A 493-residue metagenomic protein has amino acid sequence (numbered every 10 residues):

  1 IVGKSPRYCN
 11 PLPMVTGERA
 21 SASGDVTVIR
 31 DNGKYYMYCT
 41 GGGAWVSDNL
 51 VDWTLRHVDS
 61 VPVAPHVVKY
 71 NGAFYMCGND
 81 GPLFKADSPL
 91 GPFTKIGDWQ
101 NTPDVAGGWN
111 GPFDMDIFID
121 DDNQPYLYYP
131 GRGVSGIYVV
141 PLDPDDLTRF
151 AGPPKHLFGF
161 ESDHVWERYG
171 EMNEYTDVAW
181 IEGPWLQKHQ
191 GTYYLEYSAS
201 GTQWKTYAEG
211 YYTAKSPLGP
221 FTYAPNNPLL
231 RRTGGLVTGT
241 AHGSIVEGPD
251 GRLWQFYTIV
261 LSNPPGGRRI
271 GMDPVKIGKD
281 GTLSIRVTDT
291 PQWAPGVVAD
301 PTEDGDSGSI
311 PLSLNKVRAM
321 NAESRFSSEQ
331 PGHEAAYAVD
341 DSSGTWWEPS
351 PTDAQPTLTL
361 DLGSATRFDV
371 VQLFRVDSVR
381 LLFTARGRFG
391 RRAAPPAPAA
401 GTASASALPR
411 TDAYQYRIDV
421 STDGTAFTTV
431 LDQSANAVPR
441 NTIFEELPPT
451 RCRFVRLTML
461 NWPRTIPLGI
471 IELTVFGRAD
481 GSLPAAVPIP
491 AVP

Functional and structural regions predicted by a protein language model:
I1-P6, V297-A319, G477-P493: Low-complexity, Pro/Thr/Ser/Gly/Ala-rich linker/spacer regions in secreted, extracellular modular proteins
I1-T176, K188-G235, D250-R252, T258-T302: Beta-rich carbohydrate-recognition and catalytic domains
V63, E182-P184, G191, G239-V246: Asp-box/BNR beta-propeller blade signature and adjacent active/binding-site loops in extracellular glycan-interacting
F84, M115, G183-P184, A241-S244 (+2 more regions): Hydrophobic/aromatic beta-strand elements that line small-molecule binding cavities or substrate pockets in beta-rich
Y138-R149, P301-D340: Predominantly extracellular/luminal regions of secreted and cell-surface proteins, especially disulfide-bonded
G239-A241, R268, A413-Y414: Short, surface-exposed coil-to-beta transition loops
D340-T429, P439-P493: Aromatic, loop-rich ligand-recognition surfaces of beta-strand-rich domains
Q433-A437: Short beta-strand segments within Ig-like beta-sandwich modules, predominantly Fibronectin type-III
